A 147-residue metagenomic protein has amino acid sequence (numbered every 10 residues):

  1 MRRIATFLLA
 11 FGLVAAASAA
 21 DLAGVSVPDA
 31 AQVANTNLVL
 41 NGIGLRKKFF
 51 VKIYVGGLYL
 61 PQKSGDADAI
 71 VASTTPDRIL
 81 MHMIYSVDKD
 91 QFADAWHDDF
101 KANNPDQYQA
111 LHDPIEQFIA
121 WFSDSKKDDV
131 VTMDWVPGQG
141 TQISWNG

Functional and structural regions predicted by a protein language model:
R2-A10: Sec-dependent signal peptide recognition, specifically the positively charged N-region followed immediately by
R2-R3, R46, R78: Basic side chains
V14-A19: Sec/Tat signal peptide C-region and signal peptidase I cleavage site
A20-S73, P105-D106: N-terminal secretory signal peptides
K63-G138: Mid-length scaffold segments of soluble, non-membrane domains
W145-G147: Short strand-turn-strand beta-turns centered on an Asx-Gly dipeptide
